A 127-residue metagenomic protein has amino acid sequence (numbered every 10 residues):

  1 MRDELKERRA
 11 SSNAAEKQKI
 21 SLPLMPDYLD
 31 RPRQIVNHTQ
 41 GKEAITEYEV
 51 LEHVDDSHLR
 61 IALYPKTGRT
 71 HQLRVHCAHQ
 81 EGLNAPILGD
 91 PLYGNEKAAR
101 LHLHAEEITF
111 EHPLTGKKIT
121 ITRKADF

Functional and structural regions predicted by a protein language model:
M1-F127: RNA pseudouridine synthases
